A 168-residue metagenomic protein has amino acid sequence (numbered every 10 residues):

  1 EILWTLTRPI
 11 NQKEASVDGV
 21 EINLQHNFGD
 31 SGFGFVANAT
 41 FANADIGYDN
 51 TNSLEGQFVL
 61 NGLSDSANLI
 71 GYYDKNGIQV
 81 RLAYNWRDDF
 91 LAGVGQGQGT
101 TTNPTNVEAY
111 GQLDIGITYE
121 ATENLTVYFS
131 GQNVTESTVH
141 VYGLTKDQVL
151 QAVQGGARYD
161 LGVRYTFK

Functional and structural regions predicted by a protein language model:
I2-Q96, T135: Gram-negative outer-membrane beta-barrel transporters
P9-I10, Q57, T102-P104, Q148-L150: Short, P/G- and charge-enriched loop/turn segments at secondary-structure junctions
S16, L63, A109-G111, E123 (+1 more regions): Residue-level preference for beta-strand/loop junctions
A44, S64, G99-T100, Q154-R158: Short, surface-exposed, polar/charged, turn-prone segments marking secondary-structure boundaries
D65-K75, L113-I117, Q151-A152, L161-V163: Feature captures outer-membrane beta-barrel proteins of Gram-negative bacteria and organelles
W86-G95, T118-K168: C-terminal beta-signal and adjacent terminal beta-strands/loops of Gram-negative outer-membrane beta-barrel proteins
T100-V107, D114-T118, L125: Short, glycine/charged-rich beta-strand-loop motifs at protein surfaces that mediate ligand recognition and catalysis
